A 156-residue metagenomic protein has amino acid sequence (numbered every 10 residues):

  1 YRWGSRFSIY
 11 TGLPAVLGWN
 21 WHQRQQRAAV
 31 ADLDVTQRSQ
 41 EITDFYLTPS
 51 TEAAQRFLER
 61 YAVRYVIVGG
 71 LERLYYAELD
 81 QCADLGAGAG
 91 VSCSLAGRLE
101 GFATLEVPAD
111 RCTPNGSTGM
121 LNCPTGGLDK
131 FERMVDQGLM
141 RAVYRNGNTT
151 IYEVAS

Functional and structural regions predicted by a protein language model:
Y1-S156: Extracytoplasmic
